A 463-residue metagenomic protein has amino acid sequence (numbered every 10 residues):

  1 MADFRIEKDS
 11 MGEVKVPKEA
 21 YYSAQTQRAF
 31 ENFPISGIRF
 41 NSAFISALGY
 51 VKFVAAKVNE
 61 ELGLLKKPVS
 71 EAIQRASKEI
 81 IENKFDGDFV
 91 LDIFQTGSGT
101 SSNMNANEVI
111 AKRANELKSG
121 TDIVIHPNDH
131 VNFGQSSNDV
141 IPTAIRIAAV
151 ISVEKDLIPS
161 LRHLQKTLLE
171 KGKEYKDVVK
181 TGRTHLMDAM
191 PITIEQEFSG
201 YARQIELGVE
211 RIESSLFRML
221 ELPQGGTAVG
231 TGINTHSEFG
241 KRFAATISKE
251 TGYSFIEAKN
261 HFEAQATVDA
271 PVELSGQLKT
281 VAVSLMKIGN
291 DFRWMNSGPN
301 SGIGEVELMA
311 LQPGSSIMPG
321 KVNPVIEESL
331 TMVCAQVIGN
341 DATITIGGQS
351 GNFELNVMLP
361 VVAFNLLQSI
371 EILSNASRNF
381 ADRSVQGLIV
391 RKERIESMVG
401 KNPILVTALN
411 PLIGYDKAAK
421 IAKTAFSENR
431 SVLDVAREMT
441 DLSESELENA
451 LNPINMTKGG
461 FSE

Functional and structural regions predicted by a protein language model:
M1-E463: Conserved, well-structured ligand/cofactor-binding cores
